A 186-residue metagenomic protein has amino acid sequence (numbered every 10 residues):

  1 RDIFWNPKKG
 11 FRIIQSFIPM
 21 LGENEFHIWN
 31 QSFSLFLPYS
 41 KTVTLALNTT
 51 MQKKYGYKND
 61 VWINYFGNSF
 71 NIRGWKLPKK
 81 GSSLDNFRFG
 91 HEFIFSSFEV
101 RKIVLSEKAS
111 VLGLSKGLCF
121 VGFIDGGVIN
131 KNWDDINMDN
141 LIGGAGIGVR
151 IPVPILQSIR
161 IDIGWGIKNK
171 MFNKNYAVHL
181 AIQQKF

Functional and structural regions predicted by a protein language model:
R1-L118, N130, I182-Q183: C-terminal outer-membrane beta-barrel translocator/porin domains of Gram-negative envelope proteins and their
Q31-F33, G143-I147, V178: One face of beta-strands
S82-F89, N132-N140, I167-K170: Short, contiguous acidic/charged loop-to-helix segments that flank catalytic cores in large enzymes
G90-E92, V111-L118, G122, D139-G143 (+2 more regions): A structural signal for short secondary-structure junctions
E99, I103, C119-A145, P154: Outer-membrane beta-barrel transmembrane domain signature
V121-F123, Q157-G164: Conserved active-site loop/cleft motifs that coordinate metal ions or position small ligands
G146-P152, R160-D162: Active-site scaffold segments
I151, N175-F186: Outer-membrane beta-barrel "beta-signal"
